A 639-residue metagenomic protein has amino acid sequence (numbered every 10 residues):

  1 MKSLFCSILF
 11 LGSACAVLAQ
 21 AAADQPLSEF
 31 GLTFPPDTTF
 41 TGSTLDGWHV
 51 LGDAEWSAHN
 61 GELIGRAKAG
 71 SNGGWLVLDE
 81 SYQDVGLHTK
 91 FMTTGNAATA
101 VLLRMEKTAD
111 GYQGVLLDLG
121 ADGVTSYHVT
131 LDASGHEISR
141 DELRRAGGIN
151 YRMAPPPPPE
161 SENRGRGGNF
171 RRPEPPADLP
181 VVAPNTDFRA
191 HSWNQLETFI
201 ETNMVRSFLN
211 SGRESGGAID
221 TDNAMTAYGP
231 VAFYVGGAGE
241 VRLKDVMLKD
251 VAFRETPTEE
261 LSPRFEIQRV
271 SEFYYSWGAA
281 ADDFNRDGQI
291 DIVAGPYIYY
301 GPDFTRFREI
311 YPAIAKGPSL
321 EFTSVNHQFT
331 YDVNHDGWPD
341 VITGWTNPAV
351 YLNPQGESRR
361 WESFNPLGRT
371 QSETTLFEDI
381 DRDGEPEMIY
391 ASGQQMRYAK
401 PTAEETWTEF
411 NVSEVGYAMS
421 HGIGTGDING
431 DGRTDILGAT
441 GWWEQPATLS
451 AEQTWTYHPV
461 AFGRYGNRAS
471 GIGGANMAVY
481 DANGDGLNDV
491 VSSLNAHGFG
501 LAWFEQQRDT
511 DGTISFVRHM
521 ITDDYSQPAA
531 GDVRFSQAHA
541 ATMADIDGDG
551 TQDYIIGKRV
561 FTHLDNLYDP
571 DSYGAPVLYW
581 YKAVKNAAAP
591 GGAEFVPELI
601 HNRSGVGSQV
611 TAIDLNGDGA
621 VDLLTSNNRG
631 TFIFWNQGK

Functional and structural regions predicted by a protein language model:
M1-L4: Positively charged n-region of N-terminal signal peptides that target proteins for export
C6-A16: Bacterial N-terminal signal peptides
C15-L18, Q395: Classical N-terminal targeting signals for secretion and organelle import
Q20-L261, Y311-P312: Carbohydrate-interacting regions of secretory-pathway proteins
V181-T186, A190, E214-I219, A227-P230 (+1 more regions): Beta-propeller-forming repeat regions
